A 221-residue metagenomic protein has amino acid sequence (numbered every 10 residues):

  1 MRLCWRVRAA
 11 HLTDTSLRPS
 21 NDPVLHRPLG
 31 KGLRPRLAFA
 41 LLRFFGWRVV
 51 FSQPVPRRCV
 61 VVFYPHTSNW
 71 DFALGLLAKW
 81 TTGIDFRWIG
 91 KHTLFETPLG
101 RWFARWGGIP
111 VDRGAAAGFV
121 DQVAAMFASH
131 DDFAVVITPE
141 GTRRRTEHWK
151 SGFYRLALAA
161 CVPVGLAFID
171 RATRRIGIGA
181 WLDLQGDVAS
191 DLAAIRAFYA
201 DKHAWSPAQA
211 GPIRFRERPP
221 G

Functional and structural regions predicted by a protein language model:
V7-A10: Acidic, Ala/Val/Gly-enriched low-complexity intrinsically disordered segments
T15-D22: A short, surface-exposed helix-loop junction/capping segment
D22-L29, P35, F44-D201, R214-P219: Soluble catalytic domains of membrane acyltransferases
A204-W205: Mature, function-bearing regions of proteins
